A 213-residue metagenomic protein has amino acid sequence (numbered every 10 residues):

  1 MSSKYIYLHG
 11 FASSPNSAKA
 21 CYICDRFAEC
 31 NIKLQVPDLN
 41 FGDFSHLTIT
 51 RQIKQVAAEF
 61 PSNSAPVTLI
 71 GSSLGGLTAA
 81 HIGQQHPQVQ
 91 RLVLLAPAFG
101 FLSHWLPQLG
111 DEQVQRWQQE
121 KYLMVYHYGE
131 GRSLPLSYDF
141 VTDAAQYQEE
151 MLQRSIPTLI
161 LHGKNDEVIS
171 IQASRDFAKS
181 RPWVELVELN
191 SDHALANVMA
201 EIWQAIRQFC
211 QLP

Functional and structural regions predicted by a protein language model:
S2-L39: Short, surface-exposed "cap/lid" segments of acyl-processing enzymes
F11, D38-D43, A98, D192: Short beta-to-alpha linker loops that shape the active-site pocket of alpha/beta-hydrolase fold enzymes
S17-C24, T50, I171-R175: Short, surface-exposed alpha-helical segments at coil->helix boundaries
P37-N63: Catalytic nucleophile-loop/oxyanion-hole region of alpha/beta-hydrolase and closely related hydrolase-like folds
N63-S72: Alpha/beta-hydrolase fold nucleophile elbow
G71-A79: Gly/Ala-rich beta-loop-alpha elbow adjacent to hydrolase catalytic centers
H81-Q85, D176: Active-site signature of alpha/beta-hydrolase-fold catalytic machinery across serine- and Asp/Cys-nucleophile hydrolases
V89-S180, V184-P213: The alpha/beta-hydrolase serine catalytic core
